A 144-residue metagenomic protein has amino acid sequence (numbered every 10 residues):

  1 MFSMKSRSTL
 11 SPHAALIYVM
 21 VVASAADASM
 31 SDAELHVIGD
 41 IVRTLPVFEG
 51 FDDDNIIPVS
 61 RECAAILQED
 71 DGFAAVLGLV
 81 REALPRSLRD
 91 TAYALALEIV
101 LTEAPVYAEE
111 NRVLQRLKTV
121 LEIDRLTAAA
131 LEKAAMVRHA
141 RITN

Functional and structural regions predicted by a protein language model:
M1-N144: Small-residue-enriched hydrophobic alpha-helices in membranes
